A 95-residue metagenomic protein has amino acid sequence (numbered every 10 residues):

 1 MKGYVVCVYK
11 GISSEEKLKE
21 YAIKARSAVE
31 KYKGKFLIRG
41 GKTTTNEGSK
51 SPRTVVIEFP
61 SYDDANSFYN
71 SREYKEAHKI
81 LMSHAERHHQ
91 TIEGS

Functional and structural regions predicted by a protein language model:
M1-R53, P60-N66, N70, E93-S95: Short S/T/G/P-rich N-terminal loop/turn motif that feeds into the first structured element of a domain
Y62-Q90: C-terminal structural segments of small proteins and small subunits
